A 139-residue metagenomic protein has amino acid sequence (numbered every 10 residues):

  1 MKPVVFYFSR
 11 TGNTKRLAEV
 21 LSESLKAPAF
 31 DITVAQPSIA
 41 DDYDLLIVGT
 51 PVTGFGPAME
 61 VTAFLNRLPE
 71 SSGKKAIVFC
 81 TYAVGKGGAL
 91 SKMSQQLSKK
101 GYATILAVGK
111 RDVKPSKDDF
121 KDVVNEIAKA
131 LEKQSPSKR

Functional and structural regions predicted by a protein language model:
P3, G12-R16, V20-F30, A40-R139: FMN-binding flavodoxin-like domain, especially the glycine-rich phosphate-binding loop
